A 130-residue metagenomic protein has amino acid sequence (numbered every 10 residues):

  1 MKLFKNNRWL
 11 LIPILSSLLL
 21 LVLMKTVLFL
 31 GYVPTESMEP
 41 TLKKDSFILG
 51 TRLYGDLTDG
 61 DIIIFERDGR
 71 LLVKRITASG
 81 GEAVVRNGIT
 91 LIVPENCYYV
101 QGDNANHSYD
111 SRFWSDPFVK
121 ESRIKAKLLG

Functional and structural regions predicted by a protein language model:
M1-G130: Extended hydrophobic leader/signal-anchor segments used for secretion and membrane insertion
